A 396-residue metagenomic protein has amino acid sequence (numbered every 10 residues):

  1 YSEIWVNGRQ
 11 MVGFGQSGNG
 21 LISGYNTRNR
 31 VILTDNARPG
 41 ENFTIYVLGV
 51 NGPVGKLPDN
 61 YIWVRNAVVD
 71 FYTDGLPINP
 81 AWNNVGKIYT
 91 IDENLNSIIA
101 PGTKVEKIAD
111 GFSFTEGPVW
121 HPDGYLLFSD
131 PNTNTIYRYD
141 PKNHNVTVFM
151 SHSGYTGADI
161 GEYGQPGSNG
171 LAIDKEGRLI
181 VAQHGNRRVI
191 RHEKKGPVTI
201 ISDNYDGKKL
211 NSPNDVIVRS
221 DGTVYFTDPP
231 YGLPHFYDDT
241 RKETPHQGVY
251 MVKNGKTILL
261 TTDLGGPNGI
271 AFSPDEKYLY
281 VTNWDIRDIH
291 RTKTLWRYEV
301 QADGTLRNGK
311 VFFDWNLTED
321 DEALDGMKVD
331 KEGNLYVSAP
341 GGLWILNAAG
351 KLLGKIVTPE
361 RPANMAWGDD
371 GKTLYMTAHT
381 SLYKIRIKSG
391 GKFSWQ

Functional and structural regions predicted by a protein language model:
Y1-G8, I45-V47: Aromatic-lined ligand-binding clefts that engage carbohydrates, nucleic acids, or primary amines
S2, N29, F43, N134 (+1 more regions): Residue-level detector of short, conserved catalytic/binding motifs and their immediate flanks
N7, D35-F43, R219-S220, A302: A short, structured loop/turn motif at beta-sheet edges
G8-Q10, F14-G18, S153, D228-P230: Short, small-residue-rich loop/turn micro-motifs
M11, Q16-A81: An acidic-aromatic loop/edge-strand motif
P53, F71-Q396: Sequence-structural signature of mature extracellular/luminal beta-sheet repeat domains, prominently beta-propellers
